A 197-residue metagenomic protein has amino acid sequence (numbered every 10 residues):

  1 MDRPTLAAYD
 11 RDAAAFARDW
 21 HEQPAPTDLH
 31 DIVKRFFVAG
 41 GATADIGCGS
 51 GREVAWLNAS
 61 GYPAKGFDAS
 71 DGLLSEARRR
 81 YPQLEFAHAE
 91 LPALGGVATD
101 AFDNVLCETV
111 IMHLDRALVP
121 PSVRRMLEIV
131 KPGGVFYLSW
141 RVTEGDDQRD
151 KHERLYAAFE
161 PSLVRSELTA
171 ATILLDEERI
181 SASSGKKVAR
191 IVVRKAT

Functional and structural regions predicted by a protein language model:
M1-A44, G49-A98, L114-P121, R125 (+1 more regions): Class I (Rossmann-like) S-adenosyl-L-methionine-dependent methyltransferase catalytic domain, capturing the SAM-binding
L106: A conserved beta-strand element that flanks and buttresses the S-adenosyl-L-methionine
T109-V110: Short catalytic micro-motifs in class I SAM-dependent methyltransferases
E128: Short, conserved loop/helix-junction motifs that constitute active-site signature segments in enzyme catalytic cores
